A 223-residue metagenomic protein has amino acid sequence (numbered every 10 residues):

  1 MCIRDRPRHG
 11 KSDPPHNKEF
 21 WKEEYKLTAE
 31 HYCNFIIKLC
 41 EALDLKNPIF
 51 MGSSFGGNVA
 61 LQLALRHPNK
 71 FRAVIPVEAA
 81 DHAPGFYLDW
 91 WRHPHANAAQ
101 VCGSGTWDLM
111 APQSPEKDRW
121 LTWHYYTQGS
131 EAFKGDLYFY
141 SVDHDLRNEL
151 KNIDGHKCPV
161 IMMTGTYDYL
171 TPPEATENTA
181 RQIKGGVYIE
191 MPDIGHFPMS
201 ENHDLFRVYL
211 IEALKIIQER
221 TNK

Functional and structural regions predicted by a protein language model:
M1-D5: Conserved small/polar residues in nucleotide/adenosyl-binding loops
R6-M51, V208: Active-site loop/oxyanion-hole signature of alpha/beta-hydrolase fold enzymes
G52, G56, A60: Gly/Ala-rich beta-loop-alpha elbow adjacent to hydrolase catalytic centers
L61-R66, F71-C102: Flexible "cap/lid" loop of the alpha/beta hydrolase fold
G85-F86, W90, Q100-G155: Conserved alpha/beta-hydrolase catalytic His-Asp/Glu region
H156, M162-T164: Short beta-strand/loop motif that positions the catalytic acidic residue of the alpha/beta-hydrolase fold
T166-T171: Acidic catalytic loop of the alpha/beta-hydrolase fold
G186-K223: Catalytic active-site module of serine/aspartate enzymes centered on a nucleophile-bearing elbow/loop
